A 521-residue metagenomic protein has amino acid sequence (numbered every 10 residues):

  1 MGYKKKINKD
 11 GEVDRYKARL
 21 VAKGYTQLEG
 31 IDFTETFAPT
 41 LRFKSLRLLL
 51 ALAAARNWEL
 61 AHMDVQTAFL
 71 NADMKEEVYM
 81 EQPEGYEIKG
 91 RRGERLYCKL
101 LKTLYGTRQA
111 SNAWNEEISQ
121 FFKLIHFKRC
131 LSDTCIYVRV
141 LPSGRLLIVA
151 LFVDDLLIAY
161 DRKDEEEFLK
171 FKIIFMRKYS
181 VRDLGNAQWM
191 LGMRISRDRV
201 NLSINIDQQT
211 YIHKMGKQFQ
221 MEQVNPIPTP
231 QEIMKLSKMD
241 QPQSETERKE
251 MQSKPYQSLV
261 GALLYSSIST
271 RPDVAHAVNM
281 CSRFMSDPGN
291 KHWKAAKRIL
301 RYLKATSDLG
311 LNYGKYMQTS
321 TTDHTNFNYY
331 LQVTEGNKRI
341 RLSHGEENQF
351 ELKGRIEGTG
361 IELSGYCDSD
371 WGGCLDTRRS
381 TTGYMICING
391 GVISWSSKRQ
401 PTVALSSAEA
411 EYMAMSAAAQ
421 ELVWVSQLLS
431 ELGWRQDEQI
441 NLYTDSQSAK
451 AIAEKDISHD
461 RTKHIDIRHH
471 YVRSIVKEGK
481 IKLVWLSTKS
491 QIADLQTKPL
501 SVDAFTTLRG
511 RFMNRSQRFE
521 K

Functional and structural regions predicted by a protein language model:
M1, G11, L49, D64 (+24 more regions): Mobile genetic element proteins and their domesticated derivatives, centered on retroelements and DNA transposons
M1-K4, M63-V65, D323-N326, I361-L375: Two-metal-ion RNase H-like nuclease active-site motif
M1-R177: Metal/cofactor- and membrane transport-associated sequence elements
A18-R19, K23-Y25, L263, E357 (+1 more regions): RNase H-like nuclease fold core
K44, L50, L104, F152 (+5 more regions): C-terminal reverse transcriptase regions that engage the nucleic-acid substrate
A53-W58, S143, K304-C367, W434: Structured nucleic-acid-interacting core domains from mobile-element enzymes and related host factors, especially RNase
E117-A159, E166-E167, K178-A187, S266-A277 (+3 more regions): Active-site palm subdomain of RNA-directed nucleic acid polymerases
R194, F284, E362, K398-K521: RNase H-like nuclease module associated with reverse transcription
